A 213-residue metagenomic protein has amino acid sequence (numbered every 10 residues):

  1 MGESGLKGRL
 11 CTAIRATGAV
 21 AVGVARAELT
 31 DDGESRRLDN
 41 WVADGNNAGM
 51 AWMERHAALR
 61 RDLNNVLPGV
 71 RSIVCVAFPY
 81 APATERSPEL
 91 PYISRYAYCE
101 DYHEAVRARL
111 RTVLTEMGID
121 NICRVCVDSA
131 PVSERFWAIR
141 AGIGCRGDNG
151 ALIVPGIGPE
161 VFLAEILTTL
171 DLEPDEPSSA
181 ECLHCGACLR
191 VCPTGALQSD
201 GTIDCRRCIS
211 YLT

Functional and structural regions predicted by a protein language model:
M1-E181: Auxiliary alpha/beta "docking" domains used to position bulky ligands
L29, A187-T213: Iron-sulfur cluster-binding cysteine motifs and their immediate structural context in ferredoxin-like electron-transfer
